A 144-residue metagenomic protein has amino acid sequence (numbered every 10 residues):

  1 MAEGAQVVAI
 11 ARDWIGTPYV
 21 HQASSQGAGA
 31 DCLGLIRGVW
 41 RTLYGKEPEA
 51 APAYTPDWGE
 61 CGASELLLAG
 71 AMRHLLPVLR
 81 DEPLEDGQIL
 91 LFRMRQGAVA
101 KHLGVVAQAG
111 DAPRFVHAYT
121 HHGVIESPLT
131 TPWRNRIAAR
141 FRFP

Functional and structural regions predicted by a protein language model:
M1-T17, P128-P144: Non-catalytic ligand/cofactor/substrate-binding and regulatory segments of enzyme domains
A2-V8, E49-G123: ...with weaker cross-activation on analogous glycine-rich loops/strands in unrelated enzymes
I15, L43-Y44: A broad structural signal for alpha-helix termini and local helix breaks/kinks
I15, V20, T55, G59 (+4 more regions): Generic, ordered loop/turn and secondary-structure boundary motif
Y19, H74-R80, R136-A139: Short secondary-structure junctions
Y19-S24, E47-P52: Surface-exposed patches in mature extracellular/periplasmic domains of secreted proteins
S24-L43: Active-site nucleophilic cysteine motif
